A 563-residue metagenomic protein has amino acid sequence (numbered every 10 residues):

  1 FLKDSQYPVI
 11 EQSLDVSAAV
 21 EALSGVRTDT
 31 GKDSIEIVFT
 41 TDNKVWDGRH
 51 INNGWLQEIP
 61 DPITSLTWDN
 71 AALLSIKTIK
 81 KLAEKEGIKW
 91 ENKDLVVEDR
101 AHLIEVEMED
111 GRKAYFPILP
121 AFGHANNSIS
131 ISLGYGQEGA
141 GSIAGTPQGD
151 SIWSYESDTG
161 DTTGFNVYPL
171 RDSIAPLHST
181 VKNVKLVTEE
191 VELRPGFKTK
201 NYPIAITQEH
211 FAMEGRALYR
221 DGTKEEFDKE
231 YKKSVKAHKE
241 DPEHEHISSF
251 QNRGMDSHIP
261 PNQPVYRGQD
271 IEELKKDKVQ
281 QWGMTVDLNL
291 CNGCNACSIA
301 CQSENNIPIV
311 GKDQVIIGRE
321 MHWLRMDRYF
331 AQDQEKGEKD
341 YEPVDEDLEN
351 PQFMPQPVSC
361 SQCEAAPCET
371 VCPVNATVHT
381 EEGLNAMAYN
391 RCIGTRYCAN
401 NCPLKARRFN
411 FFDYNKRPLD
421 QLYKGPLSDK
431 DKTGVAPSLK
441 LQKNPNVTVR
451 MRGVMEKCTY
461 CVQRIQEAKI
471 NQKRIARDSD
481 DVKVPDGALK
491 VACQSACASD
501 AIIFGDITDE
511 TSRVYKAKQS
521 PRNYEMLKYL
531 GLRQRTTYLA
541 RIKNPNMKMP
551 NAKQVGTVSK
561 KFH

Functional and structural regions predicted by a protein language model:
F1-L324, F330, E335, H563: A cross-kingdom feature strongest in bacterial/archaeal respiratory oxidoreductases
G31, N53, I76, E98-R100 (+18 more regions): Conserved structured core elements
I88-L95, A144-D161, E342-E346, L419-L439 (+1 more regions): Surface-exposed intrinsically disordered loops and tails
L103-D110, F116-P120, Y135-Q137, G141 (+6 more regions): Phosphate/diphosphate-binding loops
P261-Q263, R325-Q356, Y423-R450, V454-R464: Surface-exposed acidic, glycine/proline-enriched linker/cap segments that occur as 15-30-residue helix-coil
N292, A296-V315, R325, A365-R391 (+3 more regions): Iron-sulfur cluster-binding cysteine motifs and their immediate structural context in ferredoxin-like electron-transfer
F412, P418, M451: Thiamine diphosphate
D431-K443, G453-H563: Long, compositionally biased charged/polar accessory segments in the mid-to-C-terminal portions of proteins
